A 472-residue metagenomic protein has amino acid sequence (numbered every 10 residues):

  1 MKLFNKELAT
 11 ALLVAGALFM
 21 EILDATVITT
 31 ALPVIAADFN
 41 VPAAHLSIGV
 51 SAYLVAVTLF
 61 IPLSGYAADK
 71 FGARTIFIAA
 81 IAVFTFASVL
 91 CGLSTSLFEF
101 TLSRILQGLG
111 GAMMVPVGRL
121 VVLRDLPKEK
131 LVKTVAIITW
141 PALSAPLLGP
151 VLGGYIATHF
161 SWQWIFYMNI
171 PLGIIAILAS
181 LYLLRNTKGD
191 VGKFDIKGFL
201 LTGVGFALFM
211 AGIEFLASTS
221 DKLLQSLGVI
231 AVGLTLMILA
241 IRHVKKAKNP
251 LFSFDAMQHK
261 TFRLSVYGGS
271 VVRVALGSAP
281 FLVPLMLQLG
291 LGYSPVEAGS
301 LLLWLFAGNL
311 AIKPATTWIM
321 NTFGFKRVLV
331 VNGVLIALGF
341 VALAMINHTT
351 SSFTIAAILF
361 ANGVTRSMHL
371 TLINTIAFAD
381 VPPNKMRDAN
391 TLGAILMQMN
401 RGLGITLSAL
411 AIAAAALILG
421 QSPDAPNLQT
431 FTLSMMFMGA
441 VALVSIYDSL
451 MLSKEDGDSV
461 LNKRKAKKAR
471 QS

Functional and structural regions predicted by a protein language model:
M1-K6, L450-S472: Intrinsic disorder in cytosolic terminal tails and internal cytosolic loops of multi-pass membrane transporters
E7-L23, I28-T30, A43-V50, G65 (+4 more regions): 12-transmembrane solute porter fold
E21, V50-Y53, V57, F84 (+10 more regions): Structural signature of transmembrane alpha-helices in multi-pass secondary transporters
D38-N40, G72, L93-E99, F160-S161 (+3 more regions): Helix-breaking motifs and short loop linkers at transmembrane-helix boundaries and internal kinks in secondary membrane
T58, T85-F86, L109, I170-I177 (+4 more regions): Small-residue-rich packing faces within the transmembrane alpha-helices of Major Facilitator Superfamily
I61-K197: Helix-loop-helix hairpins in multi-pass membrane proteins, especially solute transporters
V121, D125, Y155, A211 (+3 more regions): A residue-level signal for alpha-helical anchor/packing sites in multi-pass solute transporters
T158-G268, S434, M438-G439: Hydrophobic transmembrane-helix bundles of small-molecule transporters
